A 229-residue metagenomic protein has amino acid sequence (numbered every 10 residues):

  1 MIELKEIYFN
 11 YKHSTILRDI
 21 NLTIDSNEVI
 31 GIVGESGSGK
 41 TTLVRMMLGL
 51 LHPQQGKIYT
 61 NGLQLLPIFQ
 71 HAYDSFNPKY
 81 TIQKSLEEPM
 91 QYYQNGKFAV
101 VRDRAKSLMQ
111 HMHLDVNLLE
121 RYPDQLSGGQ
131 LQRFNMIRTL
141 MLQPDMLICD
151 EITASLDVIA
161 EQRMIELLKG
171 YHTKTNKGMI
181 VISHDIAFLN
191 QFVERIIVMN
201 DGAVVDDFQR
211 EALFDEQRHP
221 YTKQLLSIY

Functional and structural regions predicted by a protein language model:
V33-E35: The feature captures the beta-strand-to-loop junction immediately N-terminal to the Walker
L48: Helix-to-loop junction immediately C-terminal to a conserved catalytic motif
G56-L65: Conserved ABC transporter NBD signature motif
V100-N117: Conserved ABC ATPase "signature" region
L114, V198-N200, V205, A212-Y229: C-terminal boundary and immediately downstream tail of ABC-type ATPase nucleotide-binding domains
Y122-L126, Q130: Conserved ABC ATPase signature
L189-Q191: A short, surface-exposed alpha-helical micro-motif characterized by mixed small hydrophobic and charged/polar residues
